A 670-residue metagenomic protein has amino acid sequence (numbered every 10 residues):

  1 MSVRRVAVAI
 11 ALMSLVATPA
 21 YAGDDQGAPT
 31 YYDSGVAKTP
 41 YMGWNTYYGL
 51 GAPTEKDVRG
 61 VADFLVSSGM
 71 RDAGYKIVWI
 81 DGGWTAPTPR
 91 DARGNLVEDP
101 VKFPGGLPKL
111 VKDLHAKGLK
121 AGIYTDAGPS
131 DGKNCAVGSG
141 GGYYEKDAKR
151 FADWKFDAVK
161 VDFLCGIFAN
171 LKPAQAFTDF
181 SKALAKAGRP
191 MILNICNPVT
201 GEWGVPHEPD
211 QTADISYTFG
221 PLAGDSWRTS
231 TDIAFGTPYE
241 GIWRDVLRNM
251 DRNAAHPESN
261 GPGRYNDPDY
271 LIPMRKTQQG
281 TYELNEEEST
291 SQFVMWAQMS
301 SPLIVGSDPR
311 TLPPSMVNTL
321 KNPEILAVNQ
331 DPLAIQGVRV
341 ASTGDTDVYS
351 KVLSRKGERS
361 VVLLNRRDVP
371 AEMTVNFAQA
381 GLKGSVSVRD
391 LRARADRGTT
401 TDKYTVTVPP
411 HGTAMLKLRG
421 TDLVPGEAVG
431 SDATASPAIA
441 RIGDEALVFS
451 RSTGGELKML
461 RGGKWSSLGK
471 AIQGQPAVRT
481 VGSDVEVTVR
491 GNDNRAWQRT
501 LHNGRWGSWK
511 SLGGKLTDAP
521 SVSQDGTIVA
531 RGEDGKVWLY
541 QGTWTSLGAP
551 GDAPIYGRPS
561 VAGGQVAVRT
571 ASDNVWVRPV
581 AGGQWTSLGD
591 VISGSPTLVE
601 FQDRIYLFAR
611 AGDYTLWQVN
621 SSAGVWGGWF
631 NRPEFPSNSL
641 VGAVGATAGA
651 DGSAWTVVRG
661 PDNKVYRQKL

Functional and structural regions predicted by a protein language model:
M1-G23: Secretory targeting and sorting signals
G23-R59, F64, M191, T200 (+2 more regions): N-terminal module-boundary/linker segments of secreted carbohydrate-active enzymes
P40-T46, G74-D81, K120-T125, D157-D162 (+7 more regions): Structural recognition of the beta-strand scaffold that forms the well-ordered cores of secreted hydrolase catalytic
V61-N170: Aromatic-lined carbohydrate-binding/catalytic grooves of carbohydrate-active enzymes
Y143, I192-D308: Glycan-recognition surfaces
W296-M299, I304-G306, S342-L382: Carbohydrate-binding surface patches
T400-V424: C-terminal beta-strand-rich structural cap/linker in extracellular carbohydrate-active enzymes
D422-L670: A structural motif
